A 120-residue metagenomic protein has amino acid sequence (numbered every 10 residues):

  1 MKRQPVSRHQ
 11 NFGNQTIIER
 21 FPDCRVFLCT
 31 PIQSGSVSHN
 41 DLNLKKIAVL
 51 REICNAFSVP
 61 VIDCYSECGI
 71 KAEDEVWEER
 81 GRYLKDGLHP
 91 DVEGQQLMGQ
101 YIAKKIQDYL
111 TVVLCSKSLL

Functional and structural regions predicted by a protein language model:
M1-L120: Alpha-helical cap/lid subdomain in secreted, periplasmic, or secretory-pathway luminal O-acyl-processing enzymes
